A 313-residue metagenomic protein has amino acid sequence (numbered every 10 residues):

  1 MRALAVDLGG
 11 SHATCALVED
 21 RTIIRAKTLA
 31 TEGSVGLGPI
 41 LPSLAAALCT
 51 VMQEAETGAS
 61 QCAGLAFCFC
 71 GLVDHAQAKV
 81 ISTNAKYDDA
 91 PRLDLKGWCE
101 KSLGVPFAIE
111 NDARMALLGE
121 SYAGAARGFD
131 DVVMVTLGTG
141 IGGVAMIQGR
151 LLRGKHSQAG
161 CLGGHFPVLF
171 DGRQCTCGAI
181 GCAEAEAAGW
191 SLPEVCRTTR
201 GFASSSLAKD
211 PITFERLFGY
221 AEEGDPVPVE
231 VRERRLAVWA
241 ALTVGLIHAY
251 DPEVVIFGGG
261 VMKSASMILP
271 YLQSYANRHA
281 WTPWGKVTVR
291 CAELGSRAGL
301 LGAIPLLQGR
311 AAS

Functional and structural regions predicted by a protein language model:
R2-A46, S60, K79-S82, L151 (+1 more regions): Short glycine-rich, Thr/Ser-proximal phosphate-binding strand/loop in the N-terminal lobe of ATP-dependent enzymes
A3-D7, C62-A66, V132-T136, T176 (+1 more regions): Short glycine-aspartate micro-motif
A13, I23, I180-I256: A mobile "lid/hinge" subdomain adjacent to the ATP/sugar-phosphate binding pocket shared across diverse ATP-dependent
V18, E110-S121, M262-S313: Glycine-rich phosphate-binding/hydrolytic loop that grips phosphoryl groups
G33, L37-A45, Q61-L65, G71-V133 (+1 more regions): Glycine-rich phosphate-binding loop and adjoining helix at the ATP-binding site of ATP-dependent phosphoryl-transfer
L44-L65, P106-F107, A125, F202-S206 (+1 more regions): Phosphate/pyrophosphate-binding loops at sites that engage ATP/ADP/AMP, CoA/4′-phosphopantetheine, polyphosphate
F129-E186: Glycine-rich phosphate-binding loop of actin/hexokinase-like ATP-binding domains
